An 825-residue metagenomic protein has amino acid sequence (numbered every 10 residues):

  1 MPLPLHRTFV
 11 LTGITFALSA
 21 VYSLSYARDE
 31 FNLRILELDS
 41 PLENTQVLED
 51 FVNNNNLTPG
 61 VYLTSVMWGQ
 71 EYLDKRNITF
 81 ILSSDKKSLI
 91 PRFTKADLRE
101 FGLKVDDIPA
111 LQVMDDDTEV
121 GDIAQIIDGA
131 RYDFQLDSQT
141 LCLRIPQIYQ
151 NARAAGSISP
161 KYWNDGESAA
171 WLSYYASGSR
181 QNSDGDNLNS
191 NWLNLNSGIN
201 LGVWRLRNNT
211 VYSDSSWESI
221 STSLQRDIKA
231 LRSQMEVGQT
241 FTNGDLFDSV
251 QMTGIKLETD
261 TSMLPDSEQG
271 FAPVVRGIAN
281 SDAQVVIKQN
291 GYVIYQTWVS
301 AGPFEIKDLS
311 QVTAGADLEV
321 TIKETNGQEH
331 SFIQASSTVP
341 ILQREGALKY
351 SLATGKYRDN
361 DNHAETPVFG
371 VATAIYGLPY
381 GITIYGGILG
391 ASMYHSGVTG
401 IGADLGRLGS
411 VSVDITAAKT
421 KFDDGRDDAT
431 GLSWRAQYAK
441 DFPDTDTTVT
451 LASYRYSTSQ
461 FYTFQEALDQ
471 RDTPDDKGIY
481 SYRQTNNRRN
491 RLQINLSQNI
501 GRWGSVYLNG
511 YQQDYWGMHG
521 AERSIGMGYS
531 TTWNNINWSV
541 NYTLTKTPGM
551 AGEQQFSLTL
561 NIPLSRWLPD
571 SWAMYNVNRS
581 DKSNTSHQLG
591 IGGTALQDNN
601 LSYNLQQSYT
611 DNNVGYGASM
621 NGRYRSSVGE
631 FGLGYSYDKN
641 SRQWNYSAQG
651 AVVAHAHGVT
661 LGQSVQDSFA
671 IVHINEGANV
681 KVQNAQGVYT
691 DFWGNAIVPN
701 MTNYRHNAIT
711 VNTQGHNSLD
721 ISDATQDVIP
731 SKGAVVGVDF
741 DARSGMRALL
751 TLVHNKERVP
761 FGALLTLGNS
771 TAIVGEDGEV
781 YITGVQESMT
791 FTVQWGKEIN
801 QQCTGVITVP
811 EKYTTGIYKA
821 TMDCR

Functional and structural regions predicted by a protein language model:
P2, H6, I14-L18, Y26-F271 (+3 more regions): Post-signal-peptide, soluble extracytosolic/periplasmic N-terminal scaffold domains of envelope/secretory systems
T58-F80, E676-Q686, K756-G768: Short, ordered, surface-exposed loop/turn motifs in non-cytosolic proteins
T64-V66, G277, A670-I674, M746-N755: A short, amphipathic beta-strand motif
T79, G687-N695, N769-E779: Short, acidic Ser/Thr/Gly-rich low-complexity loop/linker segments typical of extracellular and cell-surface proteins
S84-F93, L309-G315, G694-I721, E776-I799: Short Pro-Gly-centered beta-turn/loop motif in secreted/extracellular proteins
G166-D184, S197, L201-D214, M235-Q239 (+14 more regions): Transmembrane beta-strand segments that form the barrel wall of outer-membrane beta-barrel proteins
S168, N187-L193, S216-I220, F271 (+13 more regions): Residues that define the transmembrane beta-barrel architecture of outer-membrane proteins
Q239-Q251, S412-R488, V540-T559, V577-S586 (+3 more regions): Outer-membrane beta-barrel translocator/channel fold
